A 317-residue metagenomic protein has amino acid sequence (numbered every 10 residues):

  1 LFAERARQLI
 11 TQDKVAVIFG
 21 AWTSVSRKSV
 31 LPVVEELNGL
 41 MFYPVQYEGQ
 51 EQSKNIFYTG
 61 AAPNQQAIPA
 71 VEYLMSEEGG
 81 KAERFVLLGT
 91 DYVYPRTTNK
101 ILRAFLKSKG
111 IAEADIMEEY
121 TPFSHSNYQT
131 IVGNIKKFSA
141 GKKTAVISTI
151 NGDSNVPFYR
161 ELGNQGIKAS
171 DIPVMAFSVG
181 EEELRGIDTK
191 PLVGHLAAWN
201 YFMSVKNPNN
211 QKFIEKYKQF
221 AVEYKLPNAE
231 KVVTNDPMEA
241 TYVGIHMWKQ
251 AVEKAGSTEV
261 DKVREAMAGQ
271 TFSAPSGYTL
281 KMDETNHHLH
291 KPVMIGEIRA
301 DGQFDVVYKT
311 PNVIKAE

Functional and structural regions predicted by a protein language model:
L1-Q50, T59, Y120-Q129, G152: Beta-alpha junction/loop-to-helix N-cap segments that form part of ligand/metal-binding clefts
E4, E48-G49, N55-Q165, P208 (+1 more regions): Extracellular/periplasmic Venus flytrap/periplasmic-binding protein
R7-V15, E35-G39, M75-G80, R103-I111 (+6 more regions): Sec-exported extracytoplasmic/periplasmic mature domains
L9-W22, F42-P44, R84-G89, G141-G152 (+4 more regions): Periplasmic-binding protein-like
Q12-V17, E36-M41, S53-N55, G80-R84 (+4 more regions): Loop/turn elements at helix/coil->beta-strand transitions in domains of secreted/extracellular proteins
A16, K54-G60, L87-D91, E119 (+4 more regions): Second-shell loop/turn segments in exported
L162-Y242, G256, Y308-A316: Extracellular/periplasmic periplasmic-binding protein-like sensory domains
V222-V307: Segments of small-molecule ligand-sensing domains
